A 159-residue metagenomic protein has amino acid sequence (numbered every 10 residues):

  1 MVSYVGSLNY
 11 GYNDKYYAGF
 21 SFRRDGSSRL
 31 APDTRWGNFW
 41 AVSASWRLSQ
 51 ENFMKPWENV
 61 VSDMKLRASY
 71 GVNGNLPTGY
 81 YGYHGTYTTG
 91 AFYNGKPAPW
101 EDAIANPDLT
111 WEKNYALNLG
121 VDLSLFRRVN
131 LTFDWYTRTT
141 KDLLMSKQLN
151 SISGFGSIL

Functional and structural regions predicted by a protein language model:
M1-L159: Extracellular/periplasmic, surface-exposed regions of secreted and cell-surface proteins
